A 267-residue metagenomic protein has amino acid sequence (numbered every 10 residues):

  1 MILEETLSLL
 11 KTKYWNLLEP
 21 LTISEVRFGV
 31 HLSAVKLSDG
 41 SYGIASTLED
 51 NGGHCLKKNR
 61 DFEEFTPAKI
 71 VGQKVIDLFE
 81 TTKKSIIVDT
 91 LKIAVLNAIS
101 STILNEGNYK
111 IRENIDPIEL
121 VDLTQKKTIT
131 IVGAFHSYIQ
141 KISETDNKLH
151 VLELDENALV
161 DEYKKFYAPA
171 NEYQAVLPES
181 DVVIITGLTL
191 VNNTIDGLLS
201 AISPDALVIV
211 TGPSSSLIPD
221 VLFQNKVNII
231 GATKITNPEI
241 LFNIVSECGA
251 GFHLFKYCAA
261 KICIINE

Functional and structural regions predicted by a protein language model:
M1-E144, V245, I262-E267: Electropositive, gly/pro-rich neighborhoods at or near active sites that engage anionic ligands
D116-P117, F166-P178: Short acidic low-complexity segments
Q125, P178-E179: Alpha-helix C-terminal capping/helix-to-coil transition sites in glycosyltransferase folds
T130, V182-T186, I209: Structural motif
K141-I142, T194-A201, V221: A short acidic, amphipathic alpha-helical/loop segment
D146-N147, I202-L207, V227: A short helix->loop->beta-strand "cap" motif at the edges of active sites that frequently abuts
N147-D161: NAD(P)-binding Rossmann-fold cofactor-contacting core
L207-E267: C-terminal functional extensions of proteins
